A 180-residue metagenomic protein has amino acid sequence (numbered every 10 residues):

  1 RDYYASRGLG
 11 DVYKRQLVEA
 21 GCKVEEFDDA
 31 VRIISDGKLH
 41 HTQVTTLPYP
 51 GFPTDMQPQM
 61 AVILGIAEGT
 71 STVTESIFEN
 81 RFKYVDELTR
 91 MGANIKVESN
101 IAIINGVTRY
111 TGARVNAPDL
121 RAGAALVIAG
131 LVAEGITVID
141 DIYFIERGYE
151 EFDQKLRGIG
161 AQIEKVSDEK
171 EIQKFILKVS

Functional and structural regions predicted by a protein language model:
R1-Y13: Single conserved hydrophobic/aromatic residue that forms the stacking wall/gate of nucleotide- or nucleobase-binding
D11-Y49, M91-P118, V132, I159-S180: Self-splicing inteins and homing endonuclease
Y49-N105: C-terminal structural cap/anchor segments
I66-T72, V132-D141, Q162: Short helix-capping/linker segments at secondary-structure and domain boundaries
P118-A124: Conserved phosphate/oxyanion-binding catalytic-loop motifs
